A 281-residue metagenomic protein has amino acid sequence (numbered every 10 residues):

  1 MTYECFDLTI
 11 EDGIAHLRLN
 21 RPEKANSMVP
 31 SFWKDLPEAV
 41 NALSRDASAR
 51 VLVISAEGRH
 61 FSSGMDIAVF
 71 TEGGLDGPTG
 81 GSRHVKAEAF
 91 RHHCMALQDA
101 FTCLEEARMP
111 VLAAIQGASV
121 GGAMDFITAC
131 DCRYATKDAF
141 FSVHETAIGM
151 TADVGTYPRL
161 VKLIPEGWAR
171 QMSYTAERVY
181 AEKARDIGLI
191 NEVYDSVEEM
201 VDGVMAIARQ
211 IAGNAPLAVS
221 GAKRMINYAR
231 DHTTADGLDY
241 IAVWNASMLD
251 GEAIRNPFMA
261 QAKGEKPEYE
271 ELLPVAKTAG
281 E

Functional and structural regions predicted by a protein language model:
M1-E57: Conserved CoA-thioester-binding segment of acyl-CoA-metabolizing enzymes
M1-Y3, F258-E281: Terminal low-complexity tails and localization/encapsulation signals of metabolic enzymes
L17, R21, L36, I54 (+6 more regions): Terminal peptide-recognition signature
S31-D35, A96, C103, G203 (+4 more regions): Charged catalytic carboxylate motif
A56-D99, G149: Glycine- (often His-adjacent) and acidic-residue-rich active-site loop that binds/positions the CoA thioester
G58-S63, V120-G121, I226: Short, active-site-adjacent cap segments at secondary-structure transitions
T102-L217: Crotonase-fold acyl-CoA enzyme core
Y134-A139, I190-D239, S247-D250, Y269-G280: C-terminal long alpha-helix characteristic of the crotonase
